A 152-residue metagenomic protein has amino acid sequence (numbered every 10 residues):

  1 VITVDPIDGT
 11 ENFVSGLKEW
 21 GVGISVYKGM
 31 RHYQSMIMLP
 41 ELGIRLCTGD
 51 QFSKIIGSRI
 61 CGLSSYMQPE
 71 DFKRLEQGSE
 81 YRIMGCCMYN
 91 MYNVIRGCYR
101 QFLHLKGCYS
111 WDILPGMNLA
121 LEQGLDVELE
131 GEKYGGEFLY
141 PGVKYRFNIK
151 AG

Functional and structural regions predicted by a protein language model:
V1-G49: DPxDG-like acidic metal-binding loop motif
I55-G152: An extended, acidic
